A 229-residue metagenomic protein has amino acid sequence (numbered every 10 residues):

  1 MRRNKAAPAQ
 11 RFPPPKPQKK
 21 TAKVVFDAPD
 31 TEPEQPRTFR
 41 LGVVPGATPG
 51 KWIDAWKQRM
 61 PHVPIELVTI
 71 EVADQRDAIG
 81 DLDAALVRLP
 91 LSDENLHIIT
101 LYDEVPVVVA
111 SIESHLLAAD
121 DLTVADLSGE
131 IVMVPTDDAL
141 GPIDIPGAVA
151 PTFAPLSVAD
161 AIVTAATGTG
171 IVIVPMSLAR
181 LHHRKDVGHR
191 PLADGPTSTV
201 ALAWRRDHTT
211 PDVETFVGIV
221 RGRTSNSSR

Functional and structural regions predicted by a protein language model:
M1-V72, R221-R229: N-terminal hydrophobic or amphipathic helices and topogenic motifs
T38-V44, A85, V109, M133 (+2 more regions): Short, well-ordered beta-strand segments
A47-K51, R190-S228: A late-sequence structural motif
P49, D54-P61, V68-A84, S157-T169: Short helices/loops that flank or line small-molecule/ion binding pockets
P49-G50, L116-L156: Secondary-structure junction motif
A55, R59, A73-P106, V187-R190: Short beta-strand-centered segments that line the small-molecule binding cleft or hinge of alpha/beta clamshell
R76, R88-E94, V158-G188: A ligand-binding cleft/hinge motif common to bilobed small-molecule-binding domains
L96-T136, T199-D207: Hydrophobic/proline-rich hinge and linker segments of small-molecule sensing/allosteric domains, predominantly
